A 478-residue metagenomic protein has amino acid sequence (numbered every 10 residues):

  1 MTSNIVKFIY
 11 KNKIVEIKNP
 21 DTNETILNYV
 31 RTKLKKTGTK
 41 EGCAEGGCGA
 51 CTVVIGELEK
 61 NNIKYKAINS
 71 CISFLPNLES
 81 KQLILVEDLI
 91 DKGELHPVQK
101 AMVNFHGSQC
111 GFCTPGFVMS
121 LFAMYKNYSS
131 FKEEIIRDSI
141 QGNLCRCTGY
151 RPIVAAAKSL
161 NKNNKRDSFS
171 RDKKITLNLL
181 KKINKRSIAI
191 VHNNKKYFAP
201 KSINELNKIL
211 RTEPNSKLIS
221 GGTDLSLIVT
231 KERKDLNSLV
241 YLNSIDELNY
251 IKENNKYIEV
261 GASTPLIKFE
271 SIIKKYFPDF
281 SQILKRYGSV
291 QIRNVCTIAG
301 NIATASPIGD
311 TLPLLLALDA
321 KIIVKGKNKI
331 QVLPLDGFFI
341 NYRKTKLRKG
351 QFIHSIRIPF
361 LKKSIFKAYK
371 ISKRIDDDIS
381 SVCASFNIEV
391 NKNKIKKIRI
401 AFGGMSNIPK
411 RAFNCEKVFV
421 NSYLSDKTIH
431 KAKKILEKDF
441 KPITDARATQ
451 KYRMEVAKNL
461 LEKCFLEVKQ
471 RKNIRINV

Functional and structural regions predicted by a protein language model:
T2-V6: Short structural boundary motif marking the start of a folded domain
N12-N23: Short, contiguous acidic and Ser/Thr-rich linear segments
I14, V53-I55, A67-S70, G93 (+4 more regions): C-terminal structural segment of proteins
N23-V53: A basic, amphipathic helix-loop patch mediating RNA/tRNA/ribosome contacts
K36, E41-A44, K64, V103-H106 (+1 more regions): Residue-level signal for mature regions of secreted extracellular proteins and peptides
I55-V86: S4-like RNA-binding module at protein N-termini
N61, D91-K92: Short helix-loop capping/hinge motifs at secondary-structure junctions, enriched in acidic/polar residues
